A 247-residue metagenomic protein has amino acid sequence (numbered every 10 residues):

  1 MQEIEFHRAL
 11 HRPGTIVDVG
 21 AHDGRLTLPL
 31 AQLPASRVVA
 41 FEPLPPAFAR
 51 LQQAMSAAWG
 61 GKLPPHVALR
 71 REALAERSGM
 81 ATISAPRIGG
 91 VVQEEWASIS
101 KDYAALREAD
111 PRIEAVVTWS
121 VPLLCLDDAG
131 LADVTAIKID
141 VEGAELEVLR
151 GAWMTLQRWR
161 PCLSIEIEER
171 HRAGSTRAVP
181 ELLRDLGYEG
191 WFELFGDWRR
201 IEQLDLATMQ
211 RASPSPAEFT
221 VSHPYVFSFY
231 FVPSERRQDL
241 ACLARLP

Functional and structural regions predicted by a protein language model:
M1-P247: Phosphate/nucleotide-binding beta-alpha loop and adjacent structural elements of enzyme active sites
